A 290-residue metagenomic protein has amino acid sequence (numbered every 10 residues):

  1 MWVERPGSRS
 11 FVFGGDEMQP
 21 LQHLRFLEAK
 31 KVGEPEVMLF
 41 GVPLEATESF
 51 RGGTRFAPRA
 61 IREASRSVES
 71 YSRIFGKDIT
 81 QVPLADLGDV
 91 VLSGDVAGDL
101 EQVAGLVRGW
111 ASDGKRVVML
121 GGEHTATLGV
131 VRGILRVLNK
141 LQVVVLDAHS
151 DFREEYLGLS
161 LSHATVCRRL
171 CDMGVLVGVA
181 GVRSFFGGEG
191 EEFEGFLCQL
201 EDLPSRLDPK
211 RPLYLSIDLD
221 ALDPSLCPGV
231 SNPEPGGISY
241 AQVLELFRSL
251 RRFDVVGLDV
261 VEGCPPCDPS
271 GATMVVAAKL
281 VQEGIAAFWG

Functional and structural regions predicted by a protein language model:
W2-G290: Conserved alpha-helical scaffold segments that buttress catalytic/binding sites
